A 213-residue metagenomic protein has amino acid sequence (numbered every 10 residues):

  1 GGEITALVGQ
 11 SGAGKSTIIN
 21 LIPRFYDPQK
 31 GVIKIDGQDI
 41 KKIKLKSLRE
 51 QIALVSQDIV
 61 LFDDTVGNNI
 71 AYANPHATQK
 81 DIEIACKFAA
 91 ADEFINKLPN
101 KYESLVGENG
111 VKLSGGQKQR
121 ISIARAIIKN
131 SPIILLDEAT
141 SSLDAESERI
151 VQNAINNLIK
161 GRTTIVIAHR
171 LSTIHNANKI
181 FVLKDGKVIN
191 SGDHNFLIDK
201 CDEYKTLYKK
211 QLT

Functional and structural regions predicted by a protein language model:
G1-T213: ABC-type nucleotide-binding domain
